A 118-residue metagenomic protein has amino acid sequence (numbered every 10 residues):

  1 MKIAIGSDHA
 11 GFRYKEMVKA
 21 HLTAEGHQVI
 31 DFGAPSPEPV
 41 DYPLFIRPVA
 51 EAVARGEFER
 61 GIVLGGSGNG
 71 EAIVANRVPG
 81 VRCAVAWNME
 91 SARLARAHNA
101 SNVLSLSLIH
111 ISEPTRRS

Functional and structural regions predicted by a protein language model:
M1-I3: Extreme N-terminal starter segment of soluble prokaryotic enzymes
I5-A24: Glycine-rich phosphate/diphosphate-binding loop of Rossmann-like nucleotide-binding domains
Q28-P39: A short beta-strand-loop structural module common to alpha/beta enzyme folds
P37-E38, E90-L94, S112: Short gly/pro/ser/thr-enriched loop/turn and capping motifs at secondary-structure boundaries
E38-R47: Structural motif
P48-A84: Helix-adjacent hinge/juxtasegments
V78-S107: Short, acidic/small-residue loops that bind anionic groups at enzyme active sites
I109-S118: Single conserved hydrophobic/aromatic residue that forms the stacking wall/gate of nucleotide- or nucleobase-binding
